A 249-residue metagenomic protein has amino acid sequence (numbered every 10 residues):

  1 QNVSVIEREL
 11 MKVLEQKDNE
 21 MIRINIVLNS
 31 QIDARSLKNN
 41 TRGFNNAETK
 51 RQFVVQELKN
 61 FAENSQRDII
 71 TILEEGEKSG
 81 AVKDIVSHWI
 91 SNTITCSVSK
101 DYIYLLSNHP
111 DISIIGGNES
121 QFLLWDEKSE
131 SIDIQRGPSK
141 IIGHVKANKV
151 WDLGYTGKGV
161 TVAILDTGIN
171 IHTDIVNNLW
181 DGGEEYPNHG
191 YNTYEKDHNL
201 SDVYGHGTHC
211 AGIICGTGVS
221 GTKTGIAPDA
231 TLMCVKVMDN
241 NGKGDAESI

Functional and structural regions predicted by a protein language model:
N2-E127: Inhibitory N-terminal propeptides of secreted protease zymogens
V3-L10, S99, G143-A147, V219 (+1 more regions): Amphipathic coiled-coil/heptad-repeat helices and related helical stalk/stem segments that mediate oligomerization
R8-E15, T71, D101-Y104, S131-I132 (+3 more regions): Intrinsically disordered, low-complexity boundary segments flanking structured domains
N19, L37, K149-H189, E195-A246: Subtilisin-like serine protease catalytic core
V54, S65-I69, S99-Y102, K146 (+5 more regions): Stable alpha-helical elements in mature extracytoplasmic
L105-T161, I171-D174: Protease zymogen maturation seam
Q121-K128, N240-S248: Short acidic, Gly/Pro-enriched loop/turn segments at secondary-structure junctions
